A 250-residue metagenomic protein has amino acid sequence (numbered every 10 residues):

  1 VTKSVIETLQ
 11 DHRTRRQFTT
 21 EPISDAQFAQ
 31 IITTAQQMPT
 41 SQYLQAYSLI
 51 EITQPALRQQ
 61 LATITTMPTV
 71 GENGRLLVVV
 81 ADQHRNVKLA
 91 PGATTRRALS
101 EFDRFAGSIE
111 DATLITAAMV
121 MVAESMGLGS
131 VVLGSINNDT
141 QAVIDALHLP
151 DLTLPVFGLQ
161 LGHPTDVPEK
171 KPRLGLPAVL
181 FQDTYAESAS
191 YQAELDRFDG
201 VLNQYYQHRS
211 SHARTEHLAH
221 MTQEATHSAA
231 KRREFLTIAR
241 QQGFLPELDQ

Functional and structural regions predicted by a protein language model:
V1-Q250: Acidic, surface-exposed loops and disordered segments
